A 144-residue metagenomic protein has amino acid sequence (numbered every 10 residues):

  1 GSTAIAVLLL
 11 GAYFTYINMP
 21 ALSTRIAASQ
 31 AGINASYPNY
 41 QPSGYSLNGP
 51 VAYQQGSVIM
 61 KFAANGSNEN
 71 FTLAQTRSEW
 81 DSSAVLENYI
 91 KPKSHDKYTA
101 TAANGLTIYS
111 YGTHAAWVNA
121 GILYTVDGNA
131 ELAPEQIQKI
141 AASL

Functional and structural regions predicted by a protein language model:
G1-F14: Hydrophobic membrane-insertion alpha-helices, especially the h-region of bacterial N-terminal signal peptides
F14-H114, V118-N119: Short, solvent-exposed recognition patches
A120-L144: Surface-exposed amphipathic alpha-helical segments
